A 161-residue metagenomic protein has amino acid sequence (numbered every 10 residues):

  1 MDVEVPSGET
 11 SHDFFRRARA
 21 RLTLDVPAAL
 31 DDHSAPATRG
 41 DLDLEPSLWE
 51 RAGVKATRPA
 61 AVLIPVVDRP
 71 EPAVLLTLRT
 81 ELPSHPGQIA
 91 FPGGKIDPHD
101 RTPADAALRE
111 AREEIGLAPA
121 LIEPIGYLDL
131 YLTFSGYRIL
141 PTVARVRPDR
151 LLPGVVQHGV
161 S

Functional and structural regions predicted by a protein language model:
M1-A90, K95-P153: N-terminal leader/linker segments that precede catalytic domains of diphosphate-processing enzymes
V155-S161: NUDIX/MutT-family hydrolases
